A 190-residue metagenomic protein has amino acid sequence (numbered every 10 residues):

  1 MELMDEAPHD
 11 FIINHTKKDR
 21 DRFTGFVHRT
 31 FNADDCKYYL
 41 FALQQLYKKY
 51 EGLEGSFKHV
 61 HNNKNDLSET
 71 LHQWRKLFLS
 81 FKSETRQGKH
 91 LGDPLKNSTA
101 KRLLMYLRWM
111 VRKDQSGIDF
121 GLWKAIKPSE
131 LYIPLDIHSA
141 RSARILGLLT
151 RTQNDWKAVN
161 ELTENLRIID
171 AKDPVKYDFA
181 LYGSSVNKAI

Functional and structural regions predicted by a protein language model:
M1-I190: HhH-family (HhH-GPD) DNA N-glycosylase catalytic core used in base-excision repair
